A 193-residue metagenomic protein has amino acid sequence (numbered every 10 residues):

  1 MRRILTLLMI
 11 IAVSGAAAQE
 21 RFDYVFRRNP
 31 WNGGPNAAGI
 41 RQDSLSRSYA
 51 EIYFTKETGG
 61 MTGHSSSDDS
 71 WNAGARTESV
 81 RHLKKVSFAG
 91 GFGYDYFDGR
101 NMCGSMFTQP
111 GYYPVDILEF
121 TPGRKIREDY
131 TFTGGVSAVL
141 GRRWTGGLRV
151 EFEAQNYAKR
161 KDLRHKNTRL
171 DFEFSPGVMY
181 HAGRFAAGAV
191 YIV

Functional and structural regions predicted by a protein language model:
M1-F22: Bacterial Sec-dependent N-terminal signal peptides
S44-A50, K84-G90, R142-G146, G183-A189: Outer-envelope beta-barrel architecture signal
S48-K56, G90-Y96, L148-A154, V178 (+1 more regions): Transmembrane beta-barrel strands of outer-membrane/channel proteins
E51-N72, Q109-P114: Surface-exposed strand-loop-strand hairpins of Gram-negative outer-membrane beta-barrel proteins
M61-S65, D116-P122, A158-R164: Extracellular loop and loop/strand-boundary signature of outer-membrane beta-barrel proteins
D69-A75, I126-F132, L163-F174: Residues that define the transmembrane beta-barrel architecture of outer-membrane proteins
A75-R81, F132-A138, F174-Y180: Residues on the lipid-exposed face of transmembrane beta-strands in outer-membrane beta-barrel proteins
S137-R160, D171-F172: Surface-exposed extracellular loop regions of Gram-negative outer-membrane beta-barrel proteins
